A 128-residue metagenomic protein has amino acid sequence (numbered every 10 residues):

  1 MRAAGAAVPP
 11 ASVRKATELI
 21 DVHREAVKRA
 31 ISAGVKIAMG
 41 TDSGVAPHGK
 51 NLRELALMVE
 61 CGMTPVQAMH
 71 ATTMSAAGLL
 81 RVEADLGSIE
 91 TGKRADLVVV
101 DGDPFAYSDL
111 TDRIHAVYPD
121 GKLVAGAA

Functional and structural regions predicted by a protein language model:
M1: Active-site pocket-lining/capping segments in soluble small-molecule metabolic enzymes
A4-V100: His/Asp/Glu-enriched, well-ordered alpha-helical/loop segment that forms or immediately abuts the divalent-metal
T72-M74, G78, T91-A128: C-terminal cap of metal-dependent C-N hydrolases
